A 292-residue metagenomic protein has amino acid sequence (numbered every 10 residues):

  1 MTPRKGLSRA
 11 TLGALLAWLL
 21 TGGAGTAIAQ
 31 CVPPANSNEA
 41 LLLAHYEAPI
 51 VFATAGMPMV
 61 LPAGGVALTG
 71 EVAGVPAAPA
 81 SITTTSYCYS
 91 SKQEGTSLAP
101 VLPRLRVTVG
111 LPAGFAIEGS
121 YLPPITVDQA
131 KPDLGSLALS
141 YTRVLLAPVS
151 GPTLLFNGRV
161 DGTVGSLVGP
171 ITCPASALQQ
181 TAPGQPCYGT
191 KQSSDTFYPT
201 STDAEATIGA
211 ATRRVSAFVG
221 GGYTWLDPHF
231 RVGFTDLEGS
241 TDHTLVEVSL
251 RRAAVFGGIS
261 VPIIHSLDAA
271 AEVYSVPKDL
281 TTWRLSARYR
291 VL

Functional and structural regions predicted by a protein language model:
T2-W18, G22: Bacterial N-terminal signal peptides that target proteins for export
G23-A29: Sec/Tat signal peptide C-region and signal peptidase I cleavage site
A29-P148, D161-T163: Transmembrane beta-barrel domains of Gram-negative outer membranes and organellar outer membranes
M57, L105-L111, L137-R143, T202-A210 (+4 more regions): Residues on the lipid-exposed face of transmembrane beta-strands in outer-membrane beta-barrel proteins
V72-A78, Y121-T126, R143, G158-S166 (+4 more regions): Transmembrane beta-strands of outer-membrane beta-barrel pores
P79-T85, S90-L98, T126-P132, G162-T200 (+3 more regions): Extracellular/periplasm-exposed beta-strand and loop segments of Gram-negative cell-envelope proteins, dominated by
P100-R104, L134-S136, P199-D203, R252-A254 (+1 more regions): Transmembrane beta-barrel architecture of outer-membrane proteins
G114-G119, L146-V149, R214-A217, H265-A271: Repeated loop/turn-to-beta-strand initiation elements of outer-membrane beta-barrel proteins
